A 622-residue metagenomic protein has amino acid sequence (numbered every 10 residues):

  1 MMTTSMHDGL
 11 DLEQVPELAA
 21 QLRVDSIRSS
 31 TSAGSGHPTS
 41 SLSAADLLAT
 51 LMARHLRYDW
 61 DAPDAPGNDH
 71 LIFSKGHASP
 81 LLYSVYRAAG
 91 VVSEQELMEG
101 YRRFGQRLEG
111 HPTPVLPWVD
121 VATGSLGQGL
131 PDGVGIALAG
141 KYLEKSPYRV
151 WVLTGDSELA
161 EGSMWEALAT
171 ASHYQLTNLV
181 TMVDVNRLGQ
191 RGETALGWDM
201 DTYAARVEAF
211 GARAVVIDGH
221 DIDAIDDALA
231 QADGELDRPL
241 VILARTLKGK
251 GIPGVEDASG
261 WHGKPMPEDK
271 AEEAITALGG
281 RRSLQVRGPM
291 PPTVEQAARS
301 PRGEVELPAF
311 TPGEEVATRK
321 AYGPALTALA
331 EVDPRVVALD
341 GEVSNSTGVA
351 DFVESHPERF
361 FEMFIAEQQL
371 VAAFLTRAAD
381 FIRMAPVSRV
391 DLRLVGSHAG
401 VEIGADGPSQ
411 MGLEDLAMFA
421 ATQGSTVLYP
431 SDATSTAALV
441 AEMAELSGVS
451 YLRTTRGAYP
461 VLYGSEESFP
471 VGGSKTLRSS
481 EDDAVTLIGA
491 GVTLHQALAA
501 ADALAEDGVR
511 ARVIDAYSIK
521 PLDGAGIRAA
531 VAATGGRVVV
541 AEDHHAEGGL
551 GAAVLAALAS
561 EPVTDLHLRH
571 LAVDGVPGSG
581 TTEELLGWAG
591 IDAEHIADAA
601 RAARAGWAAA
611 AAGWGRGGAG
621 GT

Functional and structural regions predicted by a protein language model:
M1-W151, S283-R453, A458-Y459, W614-T622: Thiamine diphosphate
R103-V115, V119-A122, D132, L138 (+6 more regions): Thiamine diphosphate
D156: Residue(s) in the substrate-gating loop at a strand-loop-helix junction that position the organic substrate next
L159: Short active-site segment of divalent metal-dependent hydrolases/proteases that encodes the spacing between
